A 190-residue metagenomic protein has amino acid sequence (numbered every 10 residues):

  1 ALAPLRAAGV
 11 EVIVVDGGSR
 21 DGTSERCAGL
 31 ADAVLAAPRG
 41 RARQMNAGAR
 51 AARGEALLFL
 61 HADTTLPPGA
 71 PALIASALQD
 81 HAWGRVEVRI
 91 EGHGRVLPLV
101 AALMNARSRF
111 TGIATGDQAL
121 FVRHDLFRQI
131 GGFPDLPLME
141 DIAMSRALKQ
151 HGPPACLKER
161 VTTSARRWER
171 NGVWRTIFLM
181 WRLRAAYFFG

Functional and structural regions predicted by a protein language model:
A1-R6: Short, well-formed alpha-helical segments that are part of the catalytic scaffolds of diverse glycosyltransferases
V10-I13, S24-A51: Conserved donor nucleotide-binding strand/loop of the catalytic core
D16-S24, T64-T65: A conserved acidic beta->alpha catalytic loop
L57: Short aromatic/hydrophobic "clamp" motif used to bind/position activated sugar donors
H61-G69: The conserved acidic donor/metal-binding loop of glycosyltransferases
P68-V96: Conserved donor NDP-sugar-binding/catalytic core segment of glycosyltransferases
L138-M144: Acidic donor-binding loop at a coil-to-helix junction in glycosyltransferase catalytic cores that engages
R146-G190: Hydrophobic helical membrane-anchoring modules
